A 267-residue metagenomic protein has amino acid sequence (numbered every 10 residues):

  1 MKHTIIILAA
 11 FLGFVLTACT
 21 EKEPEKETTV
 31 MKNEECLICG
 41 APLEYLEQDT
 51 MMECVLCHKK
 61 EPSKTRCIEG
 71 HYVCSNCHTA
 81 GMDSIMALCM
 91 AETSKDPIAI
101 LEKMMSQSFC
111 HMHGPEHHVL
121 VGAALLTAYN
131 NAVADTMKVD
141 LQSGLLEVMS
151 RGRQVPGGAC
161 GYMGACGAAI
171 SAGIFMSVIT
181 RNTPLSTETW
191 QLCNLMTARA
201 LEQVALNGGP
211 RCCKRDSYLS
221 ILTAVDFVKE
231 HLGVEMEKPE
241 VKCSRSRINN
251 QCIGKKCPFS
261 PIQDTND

Functional and structural regions predicted by a protein language model:
L16-A18: C-terminal motif of bacterial Sec signal peptides marking the signal peptidase cleavage site
P24-N33, P42-T50, T65-I68: Short, flexible, mixed-charge glycine/proline-rich loop motifs that serve as phosphate/nucleic-acid-contacting
N33, M51-C54, K64, H71 (+2 more regions): Residues immediately within or flanking Cys/His clusters that coordinate Zn2+ in small zinc-binding modules
L37-I38, E53-K59, R66-E69, N76-T79: Short, cysteine/histidine-rich loop/knuckle motifs that typically chelate Zn2+
A41-Y45, P62, Y72, M82: Short functional micro-motifs and their immediate structural scaffolds
A91-A123, P210, K214: Polybasic, low-complexity association/targeting segments
H117, G158-V178: Conserved phosphate/anionic-ligand binding catalytic regions in large, soluble enzymes, centered on
I179-T180, L185-K229: A structural-propensity feature for long, helix-poor, extended segments
